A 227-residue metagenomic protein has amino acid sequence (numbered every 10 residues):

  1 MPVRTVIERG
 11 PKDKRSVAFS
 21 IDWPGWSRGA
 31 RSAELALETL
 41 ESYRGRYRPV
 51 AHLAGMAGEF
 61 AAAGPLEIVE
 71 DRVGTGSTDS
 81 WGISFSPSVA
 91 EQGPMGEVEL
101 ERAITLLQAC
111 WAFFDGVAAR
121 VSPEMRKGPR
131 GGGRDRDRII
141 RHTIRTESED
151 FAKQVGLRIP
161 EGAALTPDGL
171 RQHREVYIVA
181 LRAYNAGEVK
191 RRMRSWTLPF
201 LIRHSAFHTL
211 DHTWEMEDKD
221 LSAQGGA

Functional and structural regions predicted by a protein language model:
P2, G45-E99: Short, charged, surface-exposed hinge/linker loops at domain edges that act as mobile lids or interdomain connectors
R4-A33, L37-M56, D115, P123-R171 (+1 more regions): Short, contiguous alpha-helical
I7-R9, T78, F85-S86, C110-A112 (+1 more regions): Short, flexible segments with low predicted structural confidence
R15-S16, G82, S86, G93 (+4 more regions): Generic signal for short, ordered secondary-structure residues within or immediately flanking folded domains
I68-S80, D168, I178-R182, R192-R194: A broadly tuned preference for mixed-charge, low-complexity surface segments
I83-S88, V121-S122, S148-F151, Y184: Short hydrophobic/aromatic-rich motifs at helix boundaries and adjacent loops
V89, G93-R120, A163-K190, F200-L210: Acidic/histidine-rich alpha-helical segments that form the ligand environment of transition-metal centers
